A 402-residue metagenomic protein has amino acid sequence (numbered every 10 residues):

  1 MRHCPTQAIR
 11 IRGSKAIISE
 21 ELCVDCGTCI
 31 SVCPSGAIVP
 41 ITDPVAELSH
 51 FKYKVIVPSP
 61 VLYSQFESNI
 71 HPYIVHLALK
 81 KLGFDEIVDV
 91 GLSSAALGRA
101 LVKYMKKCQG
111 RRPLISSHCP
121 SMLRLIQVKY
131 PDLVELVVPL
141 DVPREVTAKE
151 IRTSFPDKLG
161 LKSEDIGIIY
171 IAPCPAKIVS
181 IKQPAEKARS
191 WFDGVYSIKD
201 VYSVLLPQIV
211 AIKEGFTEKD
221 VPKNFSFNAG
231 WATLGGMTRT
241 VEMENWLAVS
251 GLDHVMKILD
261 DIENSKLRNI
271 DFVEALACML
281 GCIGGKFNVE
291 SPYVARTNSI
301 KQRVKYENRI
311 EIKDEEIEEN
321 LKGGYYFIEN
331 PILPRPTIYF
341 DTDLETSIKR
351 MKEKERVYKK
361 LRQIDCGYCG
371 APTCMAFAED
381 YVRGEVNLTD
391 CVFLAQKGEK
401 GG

Functional and structural regions predicted by a protein language model:
M1-P34, I126-P131, L136-L140, G402: Helix-enriched interaction subdomains in cytosolic or periplasmic regions, typified by TIR/SEFIR signaling/NADase cores
V39-G367, P372-G402: Iron-sulfur-associated redox domains of electron-transfer enzymes in respiratory and anaerobic energy metabolism
